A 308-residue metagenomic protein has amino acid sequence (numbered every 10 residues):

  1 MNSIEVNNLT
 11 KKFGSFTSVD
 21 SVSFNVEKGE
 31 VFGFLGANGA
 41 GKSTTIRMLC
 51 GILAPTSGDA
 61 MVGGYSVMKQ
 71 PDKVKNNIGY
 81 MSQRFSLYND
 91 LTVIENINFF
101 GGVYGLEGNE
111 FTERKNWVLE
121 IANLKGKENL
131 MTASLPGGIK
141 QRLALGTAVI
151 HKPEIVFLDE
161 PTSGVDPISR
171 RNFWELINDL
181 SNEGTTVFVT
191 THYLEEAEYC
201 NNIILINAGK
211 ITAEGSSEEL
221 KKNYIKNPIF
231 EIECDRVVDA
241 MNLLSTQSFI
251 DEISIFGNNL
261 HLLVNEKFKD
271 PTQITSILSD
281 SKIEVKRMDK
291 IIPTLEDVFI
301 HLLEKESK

Functional and structural regions predicted by a protein language model:
D90, M131-L135: Conserved ABC ATPase signature
N98, G102, E107-K127: Conserved ABC ATPase "signature" region
K152: Conserved catalytic motifs of ABC-family nucleotide-binding domains
V156-D159: Catalytic Walker B motif of ABC-type/P-loop ATPase nucleotide-binding domains
E214-G215: ABC ATPase "signature
K226-L302, K308: Short, charged/small-residue-rich alpha-helical element at the C-terminal edge of ABC transporter nucleotide-binding
